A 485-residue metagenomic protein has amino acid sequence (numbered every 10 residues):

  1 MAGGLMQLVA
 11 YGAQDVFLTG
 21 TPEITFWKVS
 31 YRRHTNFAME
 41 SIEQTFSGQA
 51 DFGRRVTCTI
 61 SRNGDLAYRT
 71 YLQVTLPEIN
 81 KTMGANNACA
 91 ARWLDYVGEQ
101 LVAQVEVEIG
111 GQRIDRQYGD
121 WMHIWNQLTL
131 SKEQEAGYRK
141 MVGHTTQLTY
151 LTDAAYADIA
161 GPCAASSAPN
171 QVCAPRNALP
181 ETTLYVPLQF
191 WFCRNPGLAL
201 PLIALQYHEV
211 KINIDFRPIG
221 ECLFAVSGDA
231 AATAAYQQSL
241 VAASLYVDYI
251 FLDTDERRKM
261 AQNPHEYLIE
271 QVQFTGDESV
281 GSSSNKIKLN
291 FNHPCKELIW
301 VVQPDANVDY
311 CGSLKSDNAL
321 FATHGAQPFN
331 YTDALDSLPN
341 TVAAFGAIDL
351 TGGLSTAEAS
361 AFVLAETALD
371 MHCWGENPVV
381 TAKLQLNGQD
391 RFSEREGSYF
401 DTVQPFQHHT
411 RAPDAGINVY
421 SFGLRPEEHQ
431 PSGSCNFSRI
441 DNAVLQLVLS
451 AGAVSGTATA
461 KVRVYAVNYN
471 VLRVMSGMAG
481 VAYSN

Functional and structural regions predicted by a protein language model:
M1-N485: Short, low-complexity Pro/Thr/Gly
